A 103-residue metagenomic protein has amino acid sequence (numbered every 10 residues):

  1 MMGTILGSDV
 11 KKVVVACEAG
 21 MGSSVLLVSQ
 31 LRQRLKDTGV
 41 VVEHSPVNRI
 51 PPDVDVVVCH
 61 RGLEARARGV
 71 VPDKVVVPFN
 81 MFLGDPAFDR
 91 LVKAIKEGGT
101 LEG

Functional and structural regions predicted by a protein language model:
M2-V47: Conserved active-site segments centered on acidic
V15, V77-G103: Ser/Thr/Gly-rich flexible loops in soluble cytosolic domains mediating phosphotransfer, phosphorylation
S23, R66-A67: Glycine/Thr-rich phosphate-binding loops of Rossmann-like dinucleotide-binding domains
H44, C59, V77-P78: Structural signal for conserved beta-strand scaffold positions within catalytic alpha/beta enzyme cores
S45-N48, R61-A65: Short, polar loop motifs at secondary-structure junctions
P52-D53: Alpha-helix C-terminal capping/helix-to-coil transition sites in glycosyltransferase folds
V56: Short, Asp-centered acidic motifs that coordinate Mg2+ and/or phosphate in catalytic or ligand-binding sites
V71-K74: A short helix->loop->beta-strand "cap" motif at the edges of active sites that frequently abuts
